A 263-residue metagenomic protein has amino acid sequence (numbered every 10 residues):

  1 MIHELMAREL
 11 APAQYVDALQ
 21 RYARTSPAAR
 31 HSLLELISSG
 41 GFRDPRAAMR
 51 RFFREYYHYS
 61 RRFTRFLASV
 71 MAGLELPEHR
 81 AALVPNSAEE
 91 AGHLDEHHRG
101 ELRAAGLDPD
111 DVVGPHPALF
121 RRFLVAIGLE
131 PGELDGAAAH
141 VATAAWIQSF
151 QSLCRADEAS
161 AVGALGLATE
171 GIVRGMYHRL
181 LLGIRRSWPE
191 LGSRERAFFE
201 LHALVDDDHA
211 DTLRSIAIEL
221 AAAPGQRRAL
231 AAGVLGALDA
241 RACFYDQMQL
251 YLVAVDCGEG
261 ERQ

Functional and structural regions predicted by a protein language model:
M1-Q263: Non-heme di-metal
